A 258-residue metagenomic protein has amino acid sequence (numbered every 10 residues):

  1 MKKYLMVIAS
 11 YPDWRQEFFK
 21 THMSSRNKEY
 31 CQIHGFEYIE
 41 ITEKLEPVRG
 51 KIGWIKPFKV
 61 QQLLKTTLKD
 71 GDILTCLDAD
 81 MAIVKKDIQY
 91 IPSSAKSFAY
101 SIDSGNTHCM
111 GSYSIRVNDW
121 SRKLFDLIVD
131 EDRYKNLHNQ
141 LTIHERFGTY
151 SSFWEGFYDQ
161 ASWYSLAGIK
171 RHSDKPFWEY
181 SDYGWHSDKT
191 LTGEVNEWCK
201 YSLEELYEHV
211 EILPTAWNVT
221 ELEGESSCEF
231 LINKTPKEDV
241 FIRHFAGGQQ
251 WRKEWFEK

Functional and structural regions predicted by a protein language model:
M1, L68, P92-S94, S104-H108 (+2 more regions): Extracellular/periplasmic catalytic domains that process cell-envelope and extracellular macromolecules
M1-G71: N-terminal anchoring/stem segment of glycosyltransferases
I8-S10, Y100, H244: Short beta-strand/turn micro-motifs composed of small residues that flank or help shape donor/cofactor-binding pockets
Y11-D13, E43-E46, M81-A82, D119 (+1 more regions): Conserved beta-strand elements of beta-rich interaction domains across eukaryotes, especially beta-propellers
F18, T107-S112, W251-W255: Short, charged, surface-exposed secondary-structure boundary motifs
Y38-I41, L74, F98, H209-I212 (+1 more regions): Conserved beta-strand scaffold positions in the cores of enzyme catalytic domains, especially in NTP/NDP-utilizing
G50-F125: GT-A fold catalytic core of metal-dependent nucleotide-sugar glycosyltransferases, centered on the diacidic
F58, L124-K258: Catalytic core and acceptor-binding pocket of nucleotide-sugar-dependent glycosyltransferases
